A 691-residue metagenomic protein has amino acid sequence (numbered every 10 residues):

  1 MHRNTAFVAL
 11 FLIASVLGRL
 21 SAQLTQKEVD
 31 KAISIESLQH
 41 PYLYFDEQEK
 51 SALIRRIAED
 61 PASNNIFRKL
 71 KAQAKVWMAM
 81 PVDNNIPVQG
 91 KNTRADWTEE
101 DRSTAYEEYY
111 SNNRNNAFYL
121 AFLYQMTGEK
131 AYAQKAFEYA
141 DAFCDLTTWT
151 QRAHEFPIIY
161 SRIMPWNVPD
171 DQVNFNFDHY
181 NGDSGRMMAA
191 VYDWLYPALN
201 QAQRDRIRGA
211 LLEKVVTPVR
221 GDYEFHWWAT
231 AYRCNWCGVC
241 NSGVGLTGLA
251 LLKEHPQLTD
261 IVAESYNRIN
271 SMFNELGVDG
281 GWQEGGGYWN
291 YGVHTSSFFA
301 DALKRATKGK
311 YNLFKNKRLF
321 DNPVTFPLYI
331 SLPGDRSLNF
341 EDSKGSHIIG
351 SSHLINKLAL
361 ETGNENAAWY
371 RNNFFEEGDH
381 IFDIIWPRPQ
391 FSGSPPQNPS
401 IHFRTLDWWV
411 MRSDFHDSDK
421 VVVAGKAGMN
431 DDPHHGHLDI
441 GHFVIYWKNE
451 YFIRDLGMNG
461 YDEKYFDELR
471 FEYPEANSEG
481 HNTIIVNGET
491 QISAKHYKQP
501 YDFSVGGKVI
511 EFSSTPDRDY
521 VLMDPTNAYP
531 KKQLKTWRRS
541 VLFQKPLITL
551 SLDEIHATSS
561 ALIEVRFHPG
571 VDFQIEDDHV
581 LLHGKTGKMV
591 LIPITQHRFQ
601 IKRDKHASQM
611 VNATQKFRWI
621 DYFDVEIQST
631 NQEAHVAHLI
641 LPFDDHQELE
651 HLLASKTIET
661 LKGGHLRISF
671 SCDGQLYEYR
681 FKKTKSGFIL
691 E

Functional and structural regions predicted by a protein language model:
M1-T25: Bacterial Sec-dependent N-terminal signal peptides
Q23, K464-E691: CBM-like, beta-strand-rich accessory domains located in the C-terminal region of large, secreted polysaccharide-active
L24-E100: Low-complexity, Ser/Thr/Pro/Gly-enriched N-terminal "stalk/linker" regions
H40-P61, R114-A131, K135, D141-T148 (+10 more regions): Well-ordered alpha-helical scaffold segments within catalytic/enzyme domains
Y42, A95-N113, R152-G182, R220-G238 (+6 more regions): Solvent-exposed loop and edge beta-strand segments that line ligand/cofactor-binding and catalytic clefts
L70-V82, A136-H154, R206-W227, D260-G280 (+1 more regions): Long, well-ordered core segments of solenoidal/helical folds
P169-G287, D383-N398: Active-site lining segments of carbohydrate-active enzymes
L251, Y288-F452, I510-R518, Q628-N631 (+3 more regions): Carbohydrate-active enzyme catalytic cores, enriched for enzymes that act on polyanionic acidic polysaccharides
